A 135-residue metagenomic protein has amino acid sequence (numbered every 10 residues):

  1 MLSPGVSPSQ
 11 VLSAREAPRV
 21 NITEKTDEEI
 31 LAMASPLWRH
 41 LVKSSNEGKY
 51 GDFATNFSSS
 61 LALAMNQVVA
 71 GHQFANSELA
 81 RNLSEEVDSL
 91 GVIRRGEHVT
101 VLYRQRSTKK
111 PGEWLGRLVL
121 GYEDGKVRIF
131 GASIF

Functional and structural regions predicted by a protein language model:
L2-E47: Short, low-complexity N-terminal intrinsically disordered segments enriched in polar/charged residues
N46-S60: Short, well-ordered alpha-helical segments enriched in acidic and aromatic residues
S60-N76: A solvent-exposed, acidic/Ser-Thr-rich amphipathic alpha-helical stretch
G71-Y122, G131-F135: Surface-exposed, charged secondary-structure patches
